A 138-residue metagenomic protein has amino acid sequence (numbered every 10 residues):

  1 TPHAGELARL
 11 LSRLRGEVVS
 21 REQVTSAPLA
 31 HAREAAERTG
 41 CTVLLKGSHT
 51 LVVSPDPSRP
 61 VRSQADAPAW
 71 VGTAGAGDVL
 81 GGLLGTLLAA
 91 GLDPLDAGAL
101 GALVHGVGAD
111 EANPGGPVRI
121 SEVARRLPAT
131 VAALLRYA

Functional and structural regions predicted by a protein language model:
T1-V61: Conserved phosphate/ATP/ADP-binding segment of small-molecule kinases
G5-E6, H49-T50, P68-A69, A102-V107: Acidic, glycine-rich active-site loops and adjacent beta-strand->loop/helix elements that engage anionic groups
R9-S12, T73-V104: Short, small-residue alpha-helix embedded
E17-P28, G91-D96, N113-V118: Short, charged, surface-exposed loops that flank catalytic or proteolytic processing sites
S26-A36, P94-G108, I120-P128: Short, well-structured alpha-helical segments that form the helix of a local strand-helix-strand
S48, V107-A138: Charged C-terminal helix
R62-G75: Short pre-catalytic strand/loop immediately N-terminal to key active-site residues, enriched for Gly-Thr
